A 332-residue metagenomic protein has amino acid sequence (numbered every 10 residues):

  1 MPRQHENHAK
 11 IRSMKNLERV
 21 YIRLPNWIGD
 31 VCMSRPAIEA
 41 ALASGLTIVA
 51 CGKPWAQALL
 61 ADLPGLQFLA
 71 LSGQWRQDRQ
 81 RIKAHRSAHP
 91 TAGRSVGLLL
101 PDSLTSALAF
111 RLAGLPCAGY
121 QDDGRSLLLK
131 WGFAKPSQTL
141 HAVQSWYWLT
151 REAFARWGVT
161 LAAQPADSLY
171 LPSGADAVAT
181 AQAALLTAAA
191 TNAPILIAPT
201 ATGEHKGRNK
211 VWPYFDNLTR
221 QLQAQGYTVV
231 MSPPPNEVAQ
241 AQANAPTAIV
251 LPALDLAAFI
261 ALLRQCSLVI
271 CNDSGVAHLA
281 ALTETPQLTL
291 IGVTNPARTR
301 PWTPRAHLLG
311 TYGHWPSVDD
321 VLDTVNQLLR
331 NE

Functional and structural regions predicted by a protein language model:
M1-E332: Catalytic machinery of carbohydrate-active enzymes, primarily nucleotide-sugar-dependent glycosyltransferases
